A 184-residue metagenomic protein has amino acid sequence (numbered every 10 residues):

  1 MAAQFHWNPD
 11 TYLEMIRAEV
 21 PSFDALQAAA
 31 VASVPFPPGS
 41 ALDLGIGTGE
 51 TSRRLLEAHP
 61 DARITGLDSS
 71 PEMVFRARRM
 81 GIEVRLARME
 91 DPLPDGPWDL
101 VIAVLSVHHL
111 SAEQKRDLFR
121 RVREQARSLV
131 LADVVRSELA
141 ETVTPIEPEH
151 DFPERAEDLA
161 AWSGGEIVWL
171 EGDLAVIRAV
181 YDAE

Functional and structural regions predicted by a protein language model:
M1-P35, V143-T144: Conserved class I S-adenosyl-L-methionine
P38-G39: Nucleotide donor/acceptor-binding cores
L42-L44, T48-D91: Class I SAM-dependent methyltransferase SAM/SAH-binding core
I102: A conserved beta-strand element that flanks and buttresses the S-adenosyl-L-methionine
S106: Hydrophobic adenine-recognition pocket in adenosine-nucleotide-binding enzymes
L110-R121: A short, conserved alpha-helix within the catalytic core of class I
V130-V176: C-terminal alpha-helical "lid/dimerization" subdomain adjacent to the S-adenosyl-L-methionine
I177-E184: C-terminal lobe and adjacent flexible extensions of AdoMet/dcAdoMet transferase-like proteins
